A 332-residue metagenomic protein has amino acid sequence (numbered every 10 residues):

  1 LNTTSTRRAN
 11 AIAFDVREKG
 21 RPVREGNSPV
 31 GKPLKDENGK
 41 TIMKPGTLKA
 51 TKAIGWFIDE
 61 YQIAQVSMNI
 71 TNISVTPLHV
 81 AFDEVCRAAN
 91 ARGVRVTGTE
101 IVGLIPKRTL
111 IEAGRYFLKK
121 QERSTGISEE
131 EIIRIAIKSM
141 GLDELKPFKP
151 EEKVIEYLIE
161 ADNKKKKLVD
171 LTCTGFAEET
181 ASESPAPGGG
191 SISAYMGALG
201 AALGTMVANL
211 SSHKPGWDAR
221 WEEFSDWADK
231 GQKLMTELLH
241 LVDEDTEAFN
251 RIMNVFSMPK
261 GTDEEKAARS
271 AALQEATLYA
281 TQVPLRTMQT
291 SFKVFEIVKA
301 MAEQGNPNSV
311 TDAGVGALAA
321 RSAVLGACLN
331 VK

Functional and structural regions predicted by a protein language model:
L1, N72, T180-V207, N308-A327: Conserved phosphate/anionic-ligand binding catalytic regions in large, soluble enzymes, centered on
L1-L171, G175, S182: Long, contiguous binding/interaction regions
N69-T76, E178, S182, Y279 (+1 more regions): Hydrophobic alpha-helical bundle architecture
K165-E179, Q289-A300: Acidic-glycine-rich active-site phosphate/pyrophosphate-binding loop
I192-L199, W227, L234-L241, A280-T290 (+2 more regions): Amphipathic alpha-helix face/heptad-repeat signature
H213-P259: A structural-propensity feature for long, helix-poor, extended segments
D245-L318, S322: Amphipathic alpha-helical interface segments
V294, A323-K332: Extended, well-ordered alpha-helical segments in internal regulatory regions
